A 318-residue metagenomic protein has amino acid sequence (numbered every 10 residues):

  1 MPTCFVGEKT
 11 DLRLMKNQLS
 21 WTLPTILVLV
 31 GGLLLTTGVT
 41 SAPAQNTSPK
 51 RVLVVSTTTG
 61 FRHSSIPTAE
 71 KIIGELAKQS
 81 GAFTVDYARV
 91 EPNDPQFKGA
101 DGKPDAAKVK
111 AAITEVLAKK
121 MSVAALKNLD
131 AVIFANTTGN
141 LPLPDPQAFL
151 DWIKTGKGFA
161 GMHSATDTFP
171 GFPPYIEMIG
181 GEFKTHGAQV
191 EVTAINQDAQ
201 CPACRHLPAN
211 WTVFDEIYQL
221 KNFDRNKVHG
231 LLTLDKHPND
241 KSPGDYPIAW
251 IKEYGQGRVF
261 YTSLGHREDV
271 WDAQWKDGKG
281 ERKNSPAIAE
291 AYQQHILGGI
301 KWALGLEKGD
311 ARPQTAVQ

Functional and structural regions predicted by a protein language model:
P24-G38: Bacterial N-terminal signal peptides
Q45-K50, S56, S64-P67, K71-S80 (+5 more regions): Extracellular ligand-binding/catalytic regions of CAZymes and related secreted enzymes and adhesion modules
L53-V55, V85-Y87, D130-A135, I153 (+3 more regions): Structural recognition of the beta-strand scaffold that forms the well-ordered cores of secreted hydrolase catalytic
T58-F61, E91-D94, T137-L141, F159 (+4 more regions): Solvent-exposed loop/turn segments at secondary-structure junctions within structured extracellular/periplasmic domains
T84, L117, N128, G181 (+1 more regions): Catalytic beta-strand/loop cores that center a nucleophilic Ser/Cys/Thr and support acyl-enzyme chemistry
D94, A100-A125: Glycine-rich, highly charged phosphate/nucleotide-binding loops
A125, F134, T138-H206: A glycine-rich, often tryptophan-bearing local segment used as a flexible ligand/cofactor-contacting loop or short
